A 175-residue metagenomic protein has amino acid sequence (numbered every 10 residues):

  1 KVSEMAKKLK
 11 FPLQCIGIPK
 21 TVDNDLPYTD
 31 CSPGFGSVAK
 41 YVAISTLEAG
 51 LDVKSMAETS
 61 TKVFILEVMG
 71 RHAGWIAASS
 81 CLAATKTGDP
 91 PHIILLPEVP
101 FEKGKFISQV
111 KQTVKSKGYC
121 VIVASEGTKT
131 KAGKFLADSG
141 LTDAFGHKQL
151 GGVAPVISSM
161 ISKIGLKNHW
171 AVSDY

Functional and structural regions predicted by a protein language model:
K1-I16, S32-A171: Accessory alpha-helical/coil subdomains and C-terminal extensions that flank or cap enzyme catalytic cores
N24-P27: A short acidic, helix-capping loop that chelates divalent metal ions and anchors anionic groups
S173-Y175: Short connector loops at secondary-structure junctions
